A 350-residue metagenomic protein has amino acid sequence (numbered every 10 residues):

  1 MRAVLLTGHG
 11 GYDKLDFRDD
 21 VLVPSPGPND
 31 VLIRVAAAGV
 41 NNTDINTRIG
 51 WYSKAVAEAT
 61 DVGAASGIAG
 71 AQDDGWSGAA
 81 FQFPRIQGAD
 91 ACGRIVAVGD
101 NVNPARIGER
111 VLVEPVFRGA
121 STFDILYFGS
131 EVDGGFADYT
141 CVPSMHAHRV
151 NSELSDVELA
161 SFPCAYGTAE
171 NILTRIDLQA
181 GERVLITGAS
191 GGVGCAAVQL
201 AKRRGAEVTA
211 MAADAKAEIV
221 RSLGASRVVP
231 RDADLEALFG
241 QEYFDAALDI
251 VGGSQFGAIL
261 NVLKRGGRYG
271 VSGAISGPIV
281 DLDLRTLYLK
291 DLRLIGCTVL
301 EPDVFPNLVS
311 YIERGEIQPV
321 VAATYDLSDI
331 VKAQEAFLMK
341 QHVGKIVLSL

Functional and structural regions predicted by a protein language model:
V23-A38, S53-F117: Glycine-rich beta-strand-centered segment in the early N-terminal region that forms part of a ligand/cofactor-binding
G67-P84, V111-G188: NAD(P)H dinucleotide-binding glycine-rich loop of Rossmann-like/cofactor-binding domains, especially the beta1-alpha1
G99, P115-V116, G188, A212 (+1 more regions): Conserved "cap/hinge" positions at secondary-structure junctions
R110, L154-A233: Mid-domain Rossmann-like dinucleotide-binding core that forms the NAD(H)/NADP(H) cofactor-binding site
I125-L126, E131, S254-V320, L350: Glycine-rich phosphate-binding loop and adjacent beta-alpha segment of Rossmann(oid) nucleotide-cofactor-binding
N171, P302-L350: C-terminal hydrophobic helical "lid"/dimerization subdomain of Rossmann-like NAD(P)H-dependent oxidoreductases
A233-E242: Short amphipathic alpha-helix with an adjacent loop that forms part of the alpha/beta core around
